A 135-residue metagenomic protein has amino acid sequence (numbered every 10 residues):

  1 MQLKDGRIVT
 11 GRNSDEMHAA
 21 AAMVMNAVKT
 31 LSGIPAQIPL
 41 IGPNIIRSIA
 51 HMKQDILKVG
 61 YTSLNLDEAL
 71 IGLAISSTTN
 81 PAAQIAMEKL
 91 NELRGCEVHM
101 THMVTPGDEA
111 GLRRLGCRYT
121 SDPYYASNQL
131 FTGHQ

Functional and structural regions predicted by a protein language model:
M1-Y61: Conserved mixed alpha/beta catalytic, RNA-binding, or beta-rich assembly cores of soluble enzyme, regulatory
A36-Q135: C-terminal binding/interaction regions
